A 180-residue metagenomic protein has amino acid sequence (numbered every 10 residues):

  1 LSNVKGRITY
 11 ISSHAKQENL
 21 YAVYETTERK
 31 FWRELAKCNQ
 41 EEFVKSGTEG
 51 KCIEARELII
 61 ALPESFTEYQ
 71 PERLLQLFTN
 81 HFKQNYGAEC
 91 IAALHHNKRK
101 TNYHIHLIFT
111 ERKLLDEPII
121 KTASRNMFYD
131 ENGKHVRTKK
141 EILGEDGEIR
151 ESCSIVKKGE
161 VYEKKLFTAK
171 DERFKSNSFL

Functional and structural regions predicted by a protein language model:
L1-L180: N-terminal nicking endonuclease/strand-transfer module with a His-rich metal-binding environment and a catalytic Tyr
